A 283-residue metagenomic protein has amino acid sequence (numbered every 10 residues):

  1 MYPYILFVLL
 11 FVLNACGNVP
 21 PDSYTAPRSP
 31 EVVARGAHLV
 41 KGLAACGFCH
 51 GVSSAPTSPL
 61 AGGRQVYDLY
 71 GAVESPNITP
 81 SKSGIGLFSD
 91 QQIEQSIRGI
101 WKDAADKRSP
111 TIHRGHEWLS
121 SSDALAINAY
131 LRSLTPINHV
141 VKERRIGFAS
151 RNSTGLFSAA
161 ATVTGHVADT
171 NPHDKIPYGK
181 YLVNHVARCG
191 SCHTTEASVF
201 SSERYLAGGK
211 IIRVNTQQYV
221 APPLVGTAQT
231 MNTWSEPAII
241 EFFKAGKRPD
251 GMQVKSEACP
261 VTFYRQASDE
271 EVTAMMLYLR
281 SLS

Functional and structural regions predicted by a protein language model:
M1-V8: Sec-dependent signal peptide recognition, specifically the positively charged N-region followed immediately by
N14-A15: C-terminal motif of bacterial Sec signal peptides marking the signal peptidase cleavage site
P20-K41, T154-N184: Electrostatic cytochrome c docking/interface patches
G36, L43-S53, I127, G179-L182 (+4 more regions): The canonical Cys-X-X-Cys-His
A72-L87, R98-A124, A221-T233, A245-E270: Axial heme c-ligation environment in periplasmic c-type cytochrome domains
I127, L131-L134, N138, E236 (+3 more regions): Ligand-binding pocket scaffold of soluble enzyme catalytic domains
H139-N152: Extended, well-folded interaction surfaces typified by the phenylalanyl-tRNA synthetase beta subunit core
F148, V163-N171, Y181, S191-S201: Extended amphipathic alpha-helical interaction segments
